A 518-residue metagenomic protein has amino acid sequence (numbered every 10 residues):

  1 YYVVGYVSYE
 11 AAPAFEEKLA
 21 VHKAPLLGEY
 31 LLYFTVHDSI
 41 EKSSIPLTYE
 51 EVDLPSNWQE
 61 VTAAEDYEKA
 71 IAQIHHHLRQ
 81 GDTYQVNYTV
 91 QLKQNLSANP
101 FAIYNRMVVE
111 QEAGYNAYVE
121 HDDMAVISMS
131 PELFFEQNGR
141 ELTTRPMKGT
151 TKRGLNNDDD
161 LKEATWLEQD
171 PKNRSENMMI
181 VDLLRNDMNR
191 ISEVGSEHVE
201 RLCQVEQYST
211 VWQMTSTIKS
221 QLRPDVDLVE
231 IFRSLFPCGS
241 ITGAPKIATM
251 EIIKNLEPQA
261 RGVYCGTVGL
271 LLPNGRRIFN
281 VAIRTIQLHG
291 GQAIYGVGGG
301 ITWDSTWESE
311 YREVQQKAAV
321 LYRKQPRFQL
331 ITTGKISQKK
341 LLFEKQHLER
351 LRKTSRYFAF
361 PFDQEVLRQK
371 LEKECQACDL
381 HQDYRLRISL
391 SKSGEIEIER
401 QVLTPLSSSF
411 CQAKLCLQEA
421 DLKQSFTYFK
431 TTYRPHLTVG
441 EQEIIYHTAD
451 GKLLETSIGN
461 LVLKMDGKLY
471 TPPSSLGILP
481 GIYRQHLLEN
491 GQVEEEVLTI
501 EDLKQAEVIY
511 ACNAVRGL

Functional and structural regions predicted by a protein language model:
Y1-L330, Y446-T448: Extended alpha-helical targeting/anchoring segments, especially N-terminal organellar/secretory targeting helices
M214, V281, S309, K317-R385 (+1 more regions): Helix-start/capping segments and mature chain N-termini
